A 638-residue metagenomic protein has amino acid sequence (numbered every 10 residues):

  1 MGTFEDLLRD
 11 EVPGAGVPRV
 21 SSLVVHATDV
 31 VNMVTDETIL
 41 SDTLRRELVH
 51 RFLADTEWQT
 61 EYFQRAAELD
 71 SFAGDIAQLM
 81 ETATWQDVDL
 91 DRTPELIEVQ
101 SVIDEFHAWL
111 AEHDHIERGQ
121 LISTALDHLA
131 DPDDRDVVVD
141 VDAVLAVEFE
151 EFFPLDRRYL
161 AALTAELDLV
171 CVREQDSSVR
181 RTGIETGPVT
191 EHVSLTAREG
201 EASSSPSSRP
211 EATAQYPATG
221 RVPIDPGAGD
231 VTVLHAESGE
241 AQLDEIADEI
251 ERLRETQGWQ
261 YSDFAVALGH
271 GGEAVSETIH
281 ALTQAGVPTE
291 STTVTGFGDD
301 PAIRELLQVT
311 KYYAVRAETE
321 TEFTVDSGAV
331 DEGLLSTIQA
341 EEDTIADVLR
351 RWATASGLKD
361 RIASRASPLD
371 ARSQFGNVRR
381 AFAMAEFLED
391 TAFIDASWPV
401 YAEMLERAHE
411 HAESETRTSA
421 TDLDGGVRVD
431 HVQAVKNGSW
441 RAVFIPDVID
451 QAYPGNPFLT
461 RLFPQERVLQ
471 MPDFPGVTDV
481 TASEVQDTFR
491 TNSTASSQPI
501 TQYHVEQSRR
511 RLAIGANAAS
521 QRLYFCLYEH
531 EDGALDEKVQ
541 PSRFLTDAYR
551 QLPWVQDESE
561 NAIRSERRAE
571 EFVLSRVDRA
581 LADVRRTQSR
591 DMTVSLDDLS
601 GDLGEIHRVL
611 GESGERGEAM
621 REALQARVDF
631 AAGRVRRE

Functional and structural regions predicted by a protein language model:
M1-G74, Q78, E290: Conserved P-loop NTPase-based nucleic-acid remodeling module centered on helicase motor cores
M1-L7, G14-V17, V139, L145 (+1 more regions): Conserved motor-region signature of P-loop NTPase helicases/translocases
S22, A165, E290-E410, S414-E638: C-terminal RecA-like lobe
S41, R45, D114-I122, H235-A247 (+1 more regions): Phosphate/oxyanion-binding active-site loops and adjacent basic polyanion-contact surfaces
L44-T60, Y216-G229, R316-I345: Extended, charge-rich low-complexity interaction segments
F52, T56-L145: Accessory N-terminal region flanking or inserted into the helicase ATPase core in nucleic-acid motor proteins
L129-D133, I250-Q257, E389, H409-T416: Structural motif corresponding to the C-terminal cap of alpha-helices
